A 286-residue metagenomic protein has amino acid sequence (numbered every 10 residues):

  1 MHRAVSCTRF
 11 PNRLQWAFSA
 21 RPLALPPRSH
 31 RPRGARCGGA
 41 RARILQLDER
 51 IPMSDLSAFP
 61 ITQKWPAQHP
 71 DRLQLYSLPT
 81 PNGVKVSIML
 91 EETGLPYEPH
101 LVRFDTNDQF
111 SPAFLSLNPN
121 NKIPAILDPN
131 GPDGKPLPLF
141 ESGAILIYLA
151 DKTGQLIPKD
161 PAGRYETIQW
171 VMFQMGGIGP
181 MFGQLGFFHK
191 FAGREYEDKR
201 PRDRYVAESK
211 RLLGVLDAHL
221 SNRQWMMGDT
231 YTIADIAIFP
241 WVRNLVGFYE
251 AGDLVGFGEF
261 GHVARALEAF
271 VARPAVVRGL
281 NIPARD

Functional and structural regions predicted by a protein language model:
N12, A20-R21, P27, Q46: Generic detector of N-terminal low-structure segments
Q46-P201: GST-like domain detector, emphasizing the conserved glutathione-binding G-site in the N-terminal thioredoxin-like
P66, W170-A272: GST-like fold's C-terminal all-alpha helical module
